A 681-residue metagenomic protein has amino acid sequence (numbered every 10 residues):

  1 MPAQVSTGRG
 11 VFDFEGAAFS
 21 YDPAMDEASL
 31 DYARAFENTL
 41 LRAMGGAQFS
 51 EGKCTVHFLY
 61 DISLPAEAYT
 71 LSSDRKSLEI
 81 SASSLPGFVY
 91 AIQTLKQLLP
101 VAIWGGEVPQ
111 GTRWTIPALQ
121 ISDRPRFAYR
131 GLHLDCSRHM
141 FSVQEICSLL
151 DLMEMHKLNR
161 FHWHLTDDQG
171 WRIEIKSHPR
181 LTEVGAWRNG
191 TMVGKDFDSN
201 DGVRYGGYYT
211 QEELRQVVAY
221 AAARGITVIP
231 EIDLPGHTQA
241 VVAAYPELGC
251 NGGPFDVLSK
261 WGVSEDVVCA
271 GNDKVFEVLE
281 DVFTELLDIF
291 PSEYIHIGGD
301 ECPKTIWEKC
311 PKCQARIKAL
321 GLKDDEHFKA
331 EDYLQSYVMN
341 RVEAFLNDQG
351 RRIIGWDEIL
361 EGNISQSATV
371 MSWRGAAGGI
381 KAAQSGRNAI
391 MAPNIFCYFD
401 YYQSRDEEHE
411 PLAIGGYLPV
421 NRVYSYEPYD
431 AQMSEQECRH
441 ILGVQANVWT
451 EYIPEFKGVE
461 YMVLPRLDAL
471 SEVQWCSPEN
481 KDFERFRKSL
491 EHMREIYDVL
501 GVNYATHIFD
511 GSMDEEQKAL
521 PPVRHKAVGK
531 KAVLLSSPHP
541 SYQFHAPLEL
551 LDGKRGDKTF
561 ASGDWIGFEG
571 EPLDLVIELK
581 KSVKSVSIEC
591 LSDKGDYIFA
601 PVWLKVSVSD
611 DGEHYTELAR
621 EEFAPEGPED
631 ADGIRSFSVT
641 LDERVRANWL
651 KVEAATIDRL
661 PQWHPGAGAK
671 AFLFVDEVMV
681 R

Functional and structural regions predicted by a protein language model:
M1-A128, N347-W356, L360, I364 (+5 more regions): Acidic, contiguous N-terminal accessory segments
A28-S29, M140-S142, D168-E174, P235-V241 (+7 more regions): Flexible loop/turn segments at secondary-structure boundaries
S63-Y294, C310, R341, F345 (+1 more regions): Feature activates predominantly on carbohydrate-active enzymes
A223-R224, Q349, S385: Helix C-cap/helix->beta junction micro-motif
V241, P246, L258-S259, V263-Q366 (+1 more regions): Active-site neighborhood of glycoside hydrolase catalytic domains
I353-A368, W373-P521: Flexible, acidic glycine-rich loops studded with aromatic residues
A519-K554: Predominantly extracellular/luminal regions of secreted and cell-surface proteins, especially disulfide-bonded
R555-A619, F623, A631-R681: Aromatic, loop-rich ligand-recognition surfaces of beta-strand-rich domains
